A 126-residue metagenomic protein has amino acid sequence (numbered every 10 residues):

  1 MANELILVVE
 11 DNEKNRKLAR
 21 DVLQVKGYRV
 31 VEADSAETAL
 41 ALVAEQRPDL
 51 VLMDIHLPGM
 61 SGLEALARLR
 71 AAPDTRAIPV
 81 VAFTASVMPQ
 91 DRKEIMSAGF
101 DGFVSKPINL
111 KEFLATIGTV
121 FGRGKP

Functional and structural regions predicted by a protein language model:
E10: Conserved acidic carboxylate
K14, S35-T38, S61-A67: Acidic catalytic/metal-coordinating carboxylates
K17-V25: Charged docking surfaces used in two-component/phosphorelay signaling
G27-D34, L42, V104: Short hydrophobic/Thr-rich beta-strand motif most characteristic of the beta2 strand and flanking loop of CheY-like
D54, T84: Active-site residues of response regulator receiver
P58-S61, A67, R76, M88: The feature encodes the CheY-like receiver
I108-I117: C-terminal output helix
